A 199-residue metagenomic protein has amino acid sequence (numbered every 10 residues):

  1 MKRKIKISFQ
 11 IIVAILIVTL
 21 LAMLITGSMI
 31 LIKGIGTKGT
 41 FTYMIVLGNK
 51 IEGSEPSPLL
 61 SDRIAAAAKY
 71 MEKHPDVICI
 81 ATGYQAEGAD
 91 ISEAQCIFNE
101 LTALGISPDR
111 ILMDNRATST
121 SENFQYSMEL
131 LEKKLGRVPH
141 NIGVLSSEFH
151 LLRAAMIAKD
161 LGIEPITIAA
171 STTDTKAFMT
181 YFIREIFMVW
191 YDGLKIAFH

Functional and structural regions predicted by a protein language model:
M1-F41: N-terminal membrane-anchoring alpha-helices
G27-F182: A structural signal for short, hydrophobic/glycine-enriched beta-strand patches
F178-F198: A transmembrane-helix-recognition feature enriched in membrane-embedded lipid enzymes and envelope glyco-/phospholipid
